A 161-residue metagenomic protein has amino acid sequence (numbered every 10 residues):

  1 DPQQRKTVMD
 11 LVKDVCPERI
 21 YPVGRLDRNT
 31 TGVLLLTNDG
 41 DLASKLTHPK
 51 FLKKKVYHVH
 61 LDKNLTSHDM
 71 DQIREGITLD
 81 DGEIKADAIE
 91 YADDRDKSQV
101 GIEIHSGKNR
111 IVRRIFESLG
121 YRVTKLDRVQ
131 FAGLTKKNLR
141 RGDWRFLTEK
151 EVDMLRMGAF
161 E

Functional and structural regions predicted by a protein language model:
D1-E161: Basic, flexible Lys/Arg- and Gly-enriched helix-loop patches that mediate nucleic-acid binding at interfaces with rRNA
